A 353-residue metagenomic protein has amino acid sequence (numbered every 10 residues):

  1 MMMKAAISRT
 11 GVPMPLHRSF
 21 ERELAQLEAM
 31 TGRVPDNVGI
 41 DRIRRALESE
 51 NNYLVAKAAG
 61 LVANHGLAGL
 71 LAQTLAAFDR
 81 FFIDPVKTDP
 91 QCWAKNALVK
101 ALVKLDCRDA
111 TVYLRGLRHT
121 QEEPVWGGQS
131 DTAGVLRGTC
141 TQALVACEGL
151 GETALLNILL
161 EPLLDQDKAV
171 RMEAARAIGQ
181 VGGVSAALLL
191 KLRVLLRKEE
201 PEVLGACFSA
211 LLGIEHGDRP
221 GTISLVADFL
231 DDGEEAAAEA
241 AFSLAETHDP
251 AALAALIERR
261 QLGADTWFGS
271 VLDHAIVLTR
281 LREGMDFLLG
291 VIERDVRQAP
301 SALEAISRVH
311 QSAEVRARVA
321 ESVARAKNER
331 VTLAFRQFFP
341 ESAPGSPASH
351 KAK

Functional and structural regions predicted by a protein language model:
M1-V12, S346, K353: N-terminal amphipathic/basic-hydrophobic helices that include classical n-h-c signal peptides and signal-anchor
I7-S8, F242, A254, G284 (+4 more regions): Short stretches within intrinsically disordered, low-complexity N-terminal or propeptide regions
G11-P35, Y53-A68, T88-C107, W126-L150 (+11 more regions): Structural detector for internal amphipathic alpha-helices that build alpha-solenoid repeat scaffolds
D36-I40, L71, A110, L114 (+6 more regions): Core helices of alpha-solenoid repeat scaffolds
R42-A46, Q73-V86, R115-G128, I158-Q166 (+5 more regions): Alpha-solenoid HEAT/Armadillo-like helical repeat scaffolds in large eukaryotic proteins
S49: Glycine/alanine-rich phosphate-binding loops at beta-alpha junctions
Q73-R80, A97-K104, V112-R115, T139: Generic beta-strand or strand-like secondary-structure segments
H310, K351-A352: Domain-scale selection of a single, long terminal region that carries the protein's primary operational module
